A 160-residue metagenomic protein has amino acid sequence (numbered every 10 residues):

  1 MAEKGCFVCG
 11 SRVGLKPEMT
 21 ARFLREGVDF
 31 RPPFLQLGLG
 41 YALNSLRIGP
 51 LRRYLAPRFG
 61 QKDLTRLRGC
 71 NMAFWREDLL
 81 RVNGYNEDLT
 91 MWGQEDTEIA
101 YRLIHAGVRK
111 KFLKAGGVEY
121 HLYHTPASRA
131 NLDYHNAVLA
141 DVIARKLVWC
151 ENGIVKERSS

Functional and structural regions predicted by a protein language model:
M1-G38: Conserved donor NDP-sugar-binding/catalytic core segment of glycosyltransferases
L15, L113-A130: Active-site donor/metal-binding and catalytic loop motifs of nucleotide-sugar-dependent glycosylation enzymes
M19-L24, H124-T125, N131-Y134: Short aromatic-enriched loop/helix-cap "lid" or pocket-rim segments at secondary-structure transitions that line
G38-A73: A recurrent flexible, glycine/aromatic-enriched loop bordering the glycosyltransferase active site that acts as
R47-P50, P57, L79, A130-A137: A C-terminal cap/extension of S-adenosyl-L-methionine-dependent methyltransferases that defines the acceptor-substrate
K62-T65, N86-L89, V155: Active-site rim elements
R66-L67, N71-N83, T90-R109, K114: A short, conserved alpha-helix in the catalytic core of glycosyltransferases
G116, A130-I154: Catalytic core of nucleotide-sugar-dependent glycosyltransferases
